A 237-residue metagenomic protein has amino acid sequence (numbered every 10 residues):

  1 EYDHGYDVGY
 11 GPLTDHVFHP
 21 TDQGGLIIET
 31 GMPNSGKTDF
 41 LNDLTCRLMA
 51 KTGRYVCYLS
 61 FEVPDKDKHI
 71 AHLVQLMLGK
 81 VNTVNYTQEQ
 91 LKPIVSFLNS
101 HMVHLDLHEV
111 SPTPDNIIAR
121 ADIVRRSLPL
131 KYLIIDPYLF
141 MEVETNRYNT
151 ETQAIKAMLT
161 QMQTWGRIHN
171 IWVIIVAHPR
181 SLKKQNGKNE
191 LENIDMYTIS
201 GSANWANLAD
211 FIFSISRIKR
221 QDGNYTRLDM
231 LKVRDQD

Functional and structural regions predicted by a protein language model:
E1-G79: The Walker A/P-loop phosphate-binding site
Y10, K66, Q88-V95, S111-P114 (+4 more regions): Amphipathic alpha-helical transducer elements in NTP-driven molecular machines
D15, N34, M158-D237: Phosphate-binding/switch region of NTP-binding enzymes
H19-T21, A50-T52, V95-L98, I123-S127 (+3 more regions): Conserved catalytic network of the ASCE P-loop NTPase/AAA+ motor domain
Q23-L26, G53-V56, L130, I135-Y138 (+3 more regions): Active-site lining segments that contact anionic ligands and/or coordinate catalytic metals
I27, D39-D43, A71, D115 (+8 more regions): Feature representing long, continuous alpha-helical segments
I27-E29, C57-L59, L105, I174 (+2 more regions): Hydrophobic/aromatic beta-strand patches that form the interior of the parallel beta-sheet core in alpha/beta enzyme
T52-N149, A157: Conserved inter-motif catalytic segment of the P-loop NTP-binding fold
